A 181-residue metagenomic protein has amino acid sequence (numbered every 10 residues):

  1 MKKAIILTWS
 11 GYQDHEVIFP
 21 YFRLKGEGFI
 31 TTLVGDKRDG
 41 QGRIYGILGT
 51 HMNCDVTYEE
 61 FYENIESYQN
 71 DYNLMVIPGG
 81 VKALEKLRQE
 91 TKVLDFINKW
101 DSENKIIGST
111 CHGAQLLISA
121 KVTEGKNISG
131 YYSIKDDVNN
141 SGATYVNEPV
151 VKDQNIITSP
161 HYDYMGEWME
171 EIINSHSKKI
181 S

Functional and structural regions predicted by a protein language model:
M1-E103, Q115-V122, K135-S181: Extended, subdomain-level signal for the structured scaffold at the beginning of enzyme domains
S109-H112: Short, thiol/selenol-centered motifs that function as redox-active sites or metal-ligating centers
I128: Anionic-ligand binding patches
